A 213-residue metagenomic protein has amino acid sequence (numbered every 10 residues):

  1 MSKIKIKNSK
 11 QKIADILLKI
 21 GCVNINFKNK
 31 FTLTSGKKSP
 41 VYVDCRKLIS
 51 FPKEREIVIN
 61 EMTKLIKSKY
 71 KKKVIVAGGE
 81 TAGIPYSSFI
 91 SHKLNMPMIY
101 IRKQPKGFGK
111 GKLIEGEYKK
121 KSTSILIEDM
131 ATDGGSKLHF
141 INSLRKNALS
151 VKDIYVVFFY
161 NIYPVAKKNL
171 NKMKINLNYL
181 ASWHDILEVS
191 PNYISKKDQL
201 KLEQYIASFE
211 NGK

Functional and structural regions predicted by a protein language model:
S2-K19, N142-K213: PRPP-dependent phosphoribosyltransferase catalytic core
S2-K69: Active-site-facing substrate-recognition patch
M62-V74, I141-N147: Phosphate/pyrophosphate-binding loops at sites that engage ATP/ADP/AMP, CoA/4′-phosphopantetheine, polyphosphate
K71-E80, Y155-V156: Short glycine-rich phosphate-binding loop at a beta-alpha junction
I75, T123-I125, D153: Structural motif
V76-A77, I99, K152, N178: Structural detector of well-ordered beta-strand residues that form the stable sheet scaffold of enzyme domains
Y86-I125, D133-L138: Short, glycine/charge-rich flexible loops or terminal/linker lids adjacent to PRPP-binding catalytic cores
